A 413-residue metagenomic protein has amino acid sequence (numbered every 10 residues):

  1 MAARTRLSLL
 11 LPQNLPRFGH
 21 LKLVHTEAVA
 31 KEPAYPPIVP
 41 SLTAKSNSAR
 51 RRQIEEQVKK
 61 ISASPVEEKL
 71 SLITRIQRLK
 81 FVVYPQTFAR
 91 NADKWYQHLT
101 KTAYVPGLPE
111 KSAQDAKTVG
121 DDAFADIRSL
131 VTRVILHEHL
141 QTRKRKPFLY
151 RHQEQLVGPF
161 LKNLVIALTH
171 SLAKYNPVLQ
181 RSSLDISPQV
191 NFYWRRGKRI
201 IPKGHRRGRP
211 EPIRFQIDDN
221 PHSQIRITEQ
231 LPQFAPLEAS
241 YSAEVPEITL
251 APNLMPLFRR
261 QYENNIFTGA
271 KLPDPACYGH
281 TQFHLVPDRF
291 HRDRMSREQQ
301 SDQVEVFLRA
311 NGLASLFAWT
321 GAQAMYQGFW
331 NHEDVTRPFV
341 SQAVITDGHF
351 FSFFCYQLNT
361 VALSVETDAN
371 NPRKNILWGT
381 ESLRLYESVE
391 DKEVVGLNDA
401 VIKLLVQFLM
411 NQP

Functional and structural regions predicted by a protein language model:
A2-V304, G379-P413: Charge-rich, low-complexity intrinsically disordered linkers/tails that border or connect globular domains
S296-V365: Internal, well-ordered interaction modules that form the hydrophobic cores of assembly/scaffold domains in eukaryotic
S352-V389: Polybasic, proline/glycine-rich intrinsically disordered low-complexity segments
